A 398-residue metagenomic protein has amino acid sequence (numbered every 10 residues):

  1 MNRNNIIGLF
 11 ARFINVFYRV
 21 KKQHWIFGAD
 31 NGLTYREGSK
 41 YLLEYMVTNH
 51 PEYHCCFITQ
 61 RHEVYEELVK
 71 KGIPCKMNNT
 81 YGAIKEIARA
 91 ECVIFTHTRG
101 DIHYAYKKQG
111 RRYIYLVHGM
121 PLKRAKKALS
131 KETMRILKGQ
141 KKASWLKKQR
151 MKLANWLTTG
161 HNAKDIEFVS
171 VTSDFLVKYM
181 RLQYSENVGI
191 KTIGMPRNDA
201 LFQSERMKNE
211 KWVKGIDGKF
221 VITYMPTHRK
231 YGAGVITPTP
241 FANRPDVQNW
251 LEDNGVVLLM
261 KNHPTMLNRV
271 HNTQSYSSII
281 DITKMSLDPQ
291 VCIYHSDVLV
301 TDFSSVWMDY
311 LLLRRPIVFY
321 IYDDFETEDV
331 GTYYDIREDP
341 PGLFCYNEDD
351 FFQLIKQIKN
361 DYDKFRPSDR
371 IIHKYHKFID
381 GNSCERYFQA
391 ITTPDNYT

Functional and structural regions predicted by a protein language model:
M1-I84, Y397: N-terminal pre-catalytic "stem/leader" segment of glycosyltransferase-like enzymes
M1-R3, R12, R19, Q23 (+2 more regions): C-terminal amphipathic helix plus adjacent low-complexity, charged tail appended to glycosyltransferase catalytic
N2-L9, P121-E132, L137-G232, P264 (+1 more regions): A nucleotide-sugar donor-handling region in carbohydrate enzymes
R36-E44, L182-Q183, I190-T273, C345-N347 (+2 more regions): Conserved catalytic-core segment of nucleotide-activated headgroup transferases in glycan assembly
K40, V69-R135: Extended catalytic core of nucleotide-activated donor transferases of GT-like folds
C75-C92, L259, P264-M308: Donor nucleotide-activated moiety binding/catalytic core segment of transferases that use nucleotide-activated donors
V93-V117, P121, L287-V330: A donor-sugar binding/catalytic signature common to diverse glycosyltransferases and related nucleotide-sugar
R135-L146, H271-Y276, S305-Y375: Catalytic binding pocket for nucleotide-activated donors in carbohydrate/polymer assembly enzymes
